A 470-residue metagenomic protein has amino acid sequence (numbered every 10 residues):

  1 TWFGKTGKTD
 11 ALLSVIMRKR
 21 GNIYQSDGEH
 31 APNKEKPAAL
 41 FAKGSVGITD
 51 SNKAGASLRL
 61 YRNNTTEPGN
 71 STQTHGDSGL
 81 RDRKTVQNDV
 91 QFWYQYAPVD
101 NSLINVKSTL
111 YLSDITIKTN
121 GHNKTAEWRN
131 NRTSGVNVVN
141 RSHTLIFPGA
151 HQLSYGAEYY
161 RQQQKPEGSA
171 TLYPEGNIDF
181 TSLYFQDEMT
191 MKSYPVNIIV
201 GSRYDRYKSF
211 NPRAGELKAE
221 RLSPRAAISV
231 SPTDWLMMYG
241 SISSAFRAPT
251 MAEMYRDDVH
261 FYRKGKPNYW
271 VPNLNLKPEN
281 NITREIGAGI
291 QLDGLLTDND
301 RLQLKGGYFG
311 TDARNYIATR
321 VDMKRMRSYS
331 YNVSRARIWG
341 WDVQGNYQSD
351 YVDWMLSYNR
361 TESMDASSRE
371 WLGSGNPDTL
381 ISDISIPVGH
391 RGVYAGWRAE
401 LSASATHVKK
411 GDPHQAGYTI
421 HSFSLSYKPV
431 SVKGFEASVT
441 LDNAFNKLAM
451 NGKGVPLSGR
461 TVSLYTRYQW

Functional and structural regions predicted by a protein language model:
T1-P32, A39-G47, G55, G306 (+2 more regions): Predominantly transmembrane beta-strands of Gram-negative outer membrane beta-barrel pores used for transport
G4, T9, N105-G121, Y239 (+4 more regions): Membrane-embedded beta-barrel scaffold of Gram-negative outer-membrane proteins
T6-K8, M17-G21, L60-N64, L112-T116 (+14 more regions): Transmembrane beta-strands of outer-membrane beta-barrel pores
G7-K8, D50-K53, P98-N105, H143-Q152 (+6 more regions): Short loop/turn motifs that connect adjacent beta-strands in outer-membrane beta-barrel proteins
R20-N22, S26-D27, A31-P37, S51-V106 (+2 more regions): Flexible loop and strand-edge segments within Gram-negative outer membrane beta-barrel domains
S71-Q73, R206-F210, E216, V230 (+5 more regions): Surface-exposed extracellular loop regions of Gram-negative outer-membrane beta-barrel proteins, predominantly
A150-M237, S241-S243, A248-T250, V259-R263 (+1 more regions): Signature of Gram-negative outer-membrane beta-barrel scaffolds
M191-I198, D298-R314, Y329-V408, E436: Gram-negative outer-membrane beta-barrel transporters
